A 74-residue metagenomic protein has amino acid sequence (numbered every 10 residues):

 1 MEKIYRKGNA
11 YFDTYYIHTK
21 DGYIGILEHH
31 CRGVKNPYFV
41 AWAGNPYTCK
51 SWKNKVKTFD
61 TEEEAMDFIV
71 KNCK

Functional and structural regions predicted by a protein language model:
M1-E2, E63, D67-K74: Short intrinsically disordered terminal tails
M1-P46: Short N-terminal "domain-start" leader segments that mark the transition from disordered tails or signal peptides into
K20, N36, W52, A65-M66: Generic short amphipathic/hydrophobic targeting helices enriched at N-termini, encompassing Sec-type signal peptides
P46-E63: A short, exposed loop/beta-hairpin motif centered on an aromatic-Gly-Thr core
